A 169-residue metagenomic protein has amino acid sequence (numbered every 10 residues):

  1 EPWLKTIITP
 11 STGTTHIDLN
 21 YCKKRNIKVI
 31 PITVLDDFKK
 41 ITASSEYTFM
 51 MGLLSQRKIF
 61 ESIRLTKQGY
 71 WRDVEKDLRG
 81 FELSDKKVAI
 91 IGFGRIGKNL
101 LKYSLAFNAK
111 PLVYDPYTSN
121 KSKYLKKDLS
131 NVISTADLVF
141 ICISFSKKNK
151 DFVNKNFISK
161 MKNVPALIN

Functional and structural regions predicted by a protein language model:
E1-I63, L167: Phosphate/diphosphate ligand-binding glycine-rich loop within oxidoreductases
L4, S84-K87, K155, V164: Phosphate-coordination loops involved in phosphoryl transfer and adenosine-cofactor binding
P10-T14, G94, S146: Short beta->alpha connector loops
I17, K98-N99, K148-N149: Glycine/Thr-rich phosphate-binding loops of Rossmann-like dinucleotide-binding domains
S62-N99: Glycine-rich NAD(P)-binding loop of Rossmann-like domains
L101, L105: Gly/Ala-rich phosphate-binding loop of Rossmann-like dinucleotide-binding domains, activating on the conserved
L112: Conserved beta-strand positions in the Rossmann-like core of class I SAM-dependent methyltransferases
P116-N169: Rossmann-like adenosine-cofactor binding region
